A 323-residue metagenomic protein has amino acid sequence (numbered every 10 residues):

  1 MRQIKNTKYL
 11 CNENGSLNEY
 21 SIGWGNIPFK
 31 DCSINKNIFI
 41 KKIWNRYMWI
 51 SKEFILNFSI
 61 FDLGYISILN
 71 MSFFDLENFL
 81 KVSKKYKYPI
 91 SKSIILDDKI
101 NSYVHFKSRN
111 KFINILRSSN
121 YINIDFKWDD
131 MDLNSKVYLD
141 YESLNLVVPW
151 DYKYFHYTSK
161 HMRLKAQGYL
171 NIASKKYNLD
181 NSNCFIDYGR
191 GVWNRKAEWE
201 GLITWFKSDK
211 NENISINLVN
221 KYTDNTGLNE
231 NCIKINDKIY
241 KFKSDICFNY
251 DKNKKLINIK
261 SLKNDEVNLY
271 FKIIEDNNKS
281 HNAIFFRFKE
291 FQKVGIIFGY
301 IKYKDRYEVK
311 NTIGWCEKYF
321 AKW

Functional and structural regions predicted by a protein language model:
M1-W323: Structured soluble/peripheral alpha/beta segments that form catalytic or ligand/cofactor-binding pockets
